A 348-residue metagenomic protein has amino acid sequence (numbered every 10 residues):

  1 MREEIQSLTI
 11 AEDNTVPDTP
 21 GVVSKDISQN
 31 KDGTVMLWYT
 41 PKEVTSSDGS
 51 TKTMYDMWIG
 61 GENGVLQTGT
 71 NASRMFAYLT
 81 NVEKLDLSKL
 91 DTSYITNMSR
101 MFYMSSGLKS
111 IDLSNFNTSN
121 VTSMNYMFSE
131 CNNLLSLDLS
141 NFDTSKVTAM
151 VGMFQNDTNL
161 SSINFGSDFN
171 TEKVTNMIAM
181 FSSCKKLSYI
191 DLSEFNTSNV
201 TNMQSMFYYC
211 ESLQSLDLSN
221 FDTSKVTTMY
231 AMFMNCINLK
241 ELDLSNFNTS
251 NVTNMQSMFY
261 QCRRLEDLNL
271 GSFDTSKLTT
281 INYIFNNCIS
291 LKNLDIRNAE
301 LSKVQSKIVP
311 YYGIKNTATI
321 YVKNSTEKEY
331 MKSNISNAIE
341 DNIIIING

Functional and structural regions predicted by a protein language model:
M1-G348: Negatively charged
